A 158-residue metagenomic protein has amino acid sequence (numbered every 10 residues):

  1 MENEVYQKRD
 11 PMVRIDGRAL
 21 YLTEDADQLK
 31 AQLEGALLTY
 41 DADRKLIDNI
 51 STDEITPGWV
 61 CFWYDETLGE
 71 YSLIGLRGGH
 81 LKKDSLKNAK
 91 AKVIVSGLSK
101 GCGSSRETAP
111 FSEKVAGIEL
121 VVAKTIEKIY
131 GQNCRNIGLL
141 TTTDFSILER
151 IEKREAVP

Functional and structural regions predicted by a protein language model:
M1-P158: Fe-S-dependent hydro-lyases/dehydratases of central metabolism
